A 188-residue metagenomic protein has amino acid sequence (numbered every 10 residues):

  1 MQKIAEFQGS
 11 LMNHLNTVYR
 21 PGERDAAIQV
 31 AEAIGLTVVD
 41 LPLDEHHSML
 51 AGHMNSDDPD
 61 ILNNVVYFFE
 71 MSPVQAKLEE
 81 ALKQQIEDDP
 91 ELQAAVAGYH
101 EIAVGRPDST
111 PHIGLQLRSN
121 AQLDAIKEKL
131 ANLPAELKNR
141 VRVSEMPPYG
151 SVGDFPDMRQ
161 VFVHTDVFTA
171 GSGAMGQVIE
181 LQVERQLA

Functional and structural regions predicted by a protein language model:
M1, E32, H47-L50, Q93-G98 (+2 more regions): Short amphipathic alpha-helical surface micro-motifs
M1-I4, F69-P73, Q85-V104: Short amphipathic beta-strand starts and helix->beta connectors
A5-F7, A103, G153, G171: Generic marker of residues within folded, mature protein domains
E6-M12, N16-K77, E128-A131, A135 (+2 more regions): Core segments of cupin and vicinal oxygen chelate
G9, D44-E45, R106-P107, D154-P156: A short catalytic or substrate-binding loop motif that flags glycine-/basic-rich loops and adjacent residues that bind
G9-G22, L82-Q85, A103-K127: Vicinal oxygen chelate
A26-L36, A81-Q84, A174-R185: Surface-exposed flexible segments
S109-Q182, Q186-A188: Conserved binding-pocket/active-site segment within a compact domain
